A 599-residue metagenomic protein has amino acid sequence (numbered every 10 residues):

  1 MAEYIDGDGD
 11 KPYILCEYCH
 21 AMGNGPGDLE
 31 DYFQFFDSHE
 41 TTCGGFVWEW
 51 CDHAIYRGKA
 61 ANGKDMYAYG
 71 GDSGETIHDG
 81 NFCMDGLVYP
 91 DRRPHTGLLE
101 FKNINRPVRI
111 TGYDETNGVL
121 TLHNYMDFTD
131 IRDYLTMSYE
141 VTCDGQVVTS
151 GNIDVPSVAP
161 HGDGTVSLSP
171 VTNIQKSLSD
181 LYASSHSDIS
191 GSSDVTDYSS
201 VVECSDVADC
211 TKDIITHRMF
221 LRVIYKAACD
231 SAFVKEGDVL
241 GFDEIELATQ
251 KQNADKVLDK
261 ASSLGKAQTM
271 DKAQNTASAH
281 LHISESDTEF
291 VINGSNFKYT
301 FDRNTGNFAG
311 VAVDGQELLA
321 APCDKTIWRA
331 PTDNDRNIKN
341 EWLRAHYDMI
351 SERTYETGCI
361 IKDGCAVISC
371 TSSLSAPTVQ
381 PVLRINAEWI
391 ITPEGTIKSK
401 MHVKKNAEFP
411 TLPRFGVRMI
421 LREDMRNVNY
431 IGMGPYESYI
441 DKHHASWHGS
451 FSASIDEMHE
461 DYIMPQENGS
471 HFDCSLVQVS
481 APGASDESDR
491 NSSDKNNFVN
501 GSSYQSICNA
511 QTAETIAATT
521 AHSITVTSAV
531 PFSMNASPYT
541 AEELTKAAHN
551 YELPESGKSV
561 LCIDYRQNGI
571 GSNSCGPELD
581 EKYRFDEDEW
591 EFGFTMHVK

Functional and structural regions predicted by a protein language model:
M1-T121, Y125-D133, S138-V147: Extended substrate-binding grooves/exosites of carbohydrate-active enzymes
E75-D79, D91-L99, N105-R109, F242-G265 (+3 more regions): Extracellular/periplasmic ectodomains of large secreted or surface enzymes and adhesion receptors
L122-M126, V141, P170, Y225 (+4 more regions): Hydrophobic beta-strand positions in extracellular immunoglobulin-like domains
E140-N152, R422-I431: Short aromatic-acidic-glycine turn motif
G145-Y182, D213-H217, K226: Intrinsically disordered, low-complexity Pro/Gly/Ser/Thr-rich segments with frequent PxxP/GP/PP motifs and embedded
S169, Q175-D194, Y198-S199, S205-D206 (+4 more regions): Ser/Thr/Pro-rich low-complexity tandem-repeat tracts
I174-Y182, D213-A254: Terminal connector regions
L181, D213, A248-D259, D271 (+2 more regions): Beta-strand/loop-rich accessory regions of lumenal/periplasmic or secreted enzymes, predominantly carbohydrate-active
